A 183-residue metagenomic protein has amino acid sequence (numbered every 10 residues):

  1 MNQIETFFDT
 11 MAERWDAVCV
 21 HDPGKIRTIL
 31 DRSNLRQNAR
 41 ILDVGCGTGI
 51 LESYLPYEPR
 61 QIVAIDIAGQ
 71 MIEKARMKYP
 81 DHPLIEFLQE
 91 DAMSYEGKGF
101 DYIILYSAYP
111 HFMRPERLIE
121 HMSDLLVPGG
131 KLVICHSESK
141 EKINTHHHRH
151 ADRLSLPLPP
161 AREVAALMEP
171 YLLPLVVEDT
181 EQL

Functional and structural regions predicted by a protein language model:
M1-R36, K140-E141, H146-H148: Conserved class I S-adenosyl-L-methionine
N38-G45: Conserved class I S-adenosyl-L-methionine
T48-M93: Class I SAM-dependent methyltransferase SAM/SAH-binding core
I104: A conserved beta-strand element that flanks and buttresses the S-adenosyl-L-methionine
S107-A108: Short catalytic micro-motifs in class I SAM-dependent methyltransferases
R117-P128: A short glycine-rich, Lys/Arg-flanked "PGG" loop and its adjoining helix->strand segment in the class I
V133-P159: Conserved class I S-adenosyl-L-methionine
L156-Y171: Short alpha-helix
